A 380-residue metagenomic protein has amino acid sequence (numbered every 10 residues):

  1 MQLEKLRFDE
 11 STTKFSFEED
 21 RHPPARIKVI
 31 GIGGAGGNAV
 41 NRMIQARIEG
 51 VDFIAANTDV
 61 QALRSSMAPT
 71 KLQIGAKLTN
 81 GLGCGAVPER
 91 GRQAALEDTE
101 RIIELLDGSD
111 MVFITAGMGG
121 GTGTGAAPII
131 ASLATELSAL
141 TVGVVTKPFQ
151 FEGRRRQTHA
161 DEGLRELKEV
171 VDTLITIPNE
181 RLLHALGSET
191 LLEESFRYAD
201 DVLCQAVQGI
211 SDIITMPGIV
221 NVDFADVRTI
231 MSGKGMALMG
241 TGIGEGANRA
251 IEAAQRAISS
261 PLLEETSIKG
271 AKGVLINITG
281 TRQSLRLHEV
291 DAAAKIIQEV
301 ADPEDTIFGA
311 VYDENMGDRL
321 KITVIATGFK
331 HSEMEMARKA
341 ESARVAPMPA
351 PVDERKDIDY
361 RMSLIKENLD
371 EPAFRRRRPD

Functional and structural regions predicted by a protein language model:
M1-D380: Tubulin/FtsZ superfamily GTPase core signature
